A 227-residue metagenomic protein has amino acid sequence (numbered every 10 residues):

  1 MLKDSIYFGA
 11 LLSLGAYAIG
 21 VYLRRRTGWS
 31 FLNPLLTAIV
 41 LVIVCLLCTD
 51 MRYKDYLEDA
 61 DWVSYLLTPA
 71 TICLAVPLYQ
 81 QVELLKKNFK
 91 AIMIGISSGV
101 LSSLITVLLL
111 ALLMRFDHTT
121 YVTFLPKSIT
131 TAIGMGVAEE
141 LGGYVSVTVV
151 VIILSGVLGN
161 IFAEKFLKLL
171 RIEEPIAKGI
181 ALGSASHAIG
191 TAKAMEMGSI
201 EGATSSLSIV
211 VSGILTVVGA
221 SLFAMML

Functional and structural regions predicted by a protein language model:
M1-S13, Y17-Y79, L84-A91, G95 (+1 more regions): Helical membrane-embedded segments and adjacent short helical loop/helix-boundary regions of multi-pass membrane
D4-S5, Y56-L57, K90-I92, H118-T119 (+2 more regions): Short alpha-helical transmembrane interface motifs in multi-pass membrane proteins
G9-S13, V82-V107, V149-L158, S208-G213: Entry/N-cap segments of selected transmembrane alpha helices and their immediately preceding amphipathic helices
L36-C48, T68-C73, I94-V107, L125-M135 (+2 more regions): Small-residue-rich segments of transmembrane alpha-helices in multi-pass membrane proteins, especially helix faces
P77-F89, L112-L113, G136-L154, L169 (+1 more regions): Helix-loop-helix hairpins and the membrane-proximal interhelical loops of multi-pass alpha-helical transport proteins
I94-A132, S155-L170: Transmembrane alpha-helices that form the ion-translocation and gating core of multi-pass ion transport proteins
T120-V147, I153-L154, L169, E173-V211: Alpha-helical membrane segments and immediately flanking helix-loop junctions that form or couple to the substrate/ion
V218-L227: Juxtamembrane boundary at the C-terminal end of a transmembrane helix
